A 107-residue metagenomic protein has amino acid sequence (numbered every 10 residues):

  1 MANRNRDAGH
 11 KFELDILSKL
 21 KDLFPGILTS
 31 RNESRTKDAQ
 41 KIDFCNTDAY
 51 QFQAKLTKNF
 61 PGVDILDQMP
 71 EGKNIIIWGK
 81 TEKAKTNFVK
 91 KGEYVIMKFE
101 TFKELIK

Functional and structural regions predicted by a protein language model:
M1-K107: Catalytic phosphate/metal-binding cores of nucleic-acid and nucleotide-processing enzymes, i.e., regions that mediate
